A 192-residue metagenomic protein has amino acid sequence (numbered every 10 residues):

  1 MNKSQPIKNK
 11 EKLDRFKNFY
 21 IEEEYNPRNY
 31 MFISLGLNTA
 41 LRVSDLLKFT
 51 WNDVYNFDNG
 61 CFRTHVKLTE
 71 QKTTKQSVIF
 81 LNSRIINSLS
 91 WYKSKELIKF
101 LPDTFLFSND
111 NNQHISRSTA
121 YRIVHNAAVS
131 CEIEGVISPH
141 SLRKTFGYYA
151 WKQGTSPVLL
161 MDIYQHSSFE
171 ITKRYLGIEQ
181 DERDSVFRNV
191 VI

Functional and structural regions predicted by a protein language model:
M1-I7, I192: C-terminal secondary-structure termini that scaffold catalytic or DNA-interacting sites
Q5, Q71-S90, D103-H125: C-terminal catalytic core of Y-nucleophile DNA break-rejoin enzymes
K10-T39, V43: Basic, Lys/Arg- and aromatic-enriched nucleic-acid-binding interface segment
N18, K48, N56, R174-G177: Phosphate-coordinating loops and pocket residues in cytosolic domains that bind phosphorylated ligands
N29, E134-Q153: Short basic/aromatic active-site micro-motif
D45-L47, I137, G147, T155-H166 (+1 more regions): Active-site-proximal segment of tyrosine recombinases
K48-Q76, I85: Conserved tyrosine-mediated DNA breakage-rejoining catalytic core shared by Y-recombinases
L68-E70, T74, Y164-N189: Catalytic-site neighborhood detector that most strongly recognizes the C-terminal catalytic loop/helix of tyrosine
